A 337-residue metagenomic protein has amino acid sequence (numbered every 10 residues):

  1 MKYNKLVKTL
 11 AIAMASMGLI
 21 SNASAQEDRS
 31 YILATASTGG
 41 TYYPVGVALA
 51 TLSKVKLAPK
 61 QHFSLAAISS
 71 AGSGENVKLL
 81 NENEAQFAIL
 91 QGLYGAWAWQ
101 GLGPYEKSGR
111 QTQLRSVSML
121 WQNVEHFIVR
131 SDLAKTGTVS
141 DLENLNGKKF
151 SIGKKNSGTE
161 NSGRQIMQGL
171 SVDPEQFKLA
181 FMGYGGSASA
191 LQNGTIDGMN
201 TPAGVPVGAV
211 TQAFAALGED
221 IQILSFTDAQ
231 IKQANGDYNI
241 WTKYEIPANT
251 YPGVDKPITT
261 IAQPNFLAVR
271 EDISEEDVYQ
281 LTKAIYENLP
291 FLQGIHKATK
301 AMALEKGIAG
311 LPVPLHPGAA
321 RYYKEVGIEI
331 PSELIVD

Functional and structural regions predicted by a protein language model:
M1-L10: Bacterial N-terminal signal peptides that target proteins for export
L19-A25: Sec/Tat signal peptide C-region and signal peptidase I cleavage site
S30-P59, A67, N123-N193, A309 (+1 more regions): Bilobed "Venus flytrap"/periplasmic-binding protein-like clamshell domains and structurally analogous long
V55, A66-S108, G185-A190, V205-F214 (+1 more regions): Pocket-flanking alpha-helical
V77, Q86, Q176-D237, A320: Ligand-binding pocket segment of bilobal, Venus flytrap-like solute-binding proteins
K107-H126, N249-I258: A structural signal for short loop-to-beta-strand junctions that line the ligand-binding cleft of periplasmic/secreted
G186, A203-G218, I223-S225, E276-D337: An extracytoplasmic/periplasmic, membrane-proximal ligand-sensing/linker region
A215, I221-Q280, Y322, V326 (+1 more regions): C-terminal lobe and pocket-closing loops of periplasmic/extracytoplasmic Venus-flytrap solute-binding proteins
